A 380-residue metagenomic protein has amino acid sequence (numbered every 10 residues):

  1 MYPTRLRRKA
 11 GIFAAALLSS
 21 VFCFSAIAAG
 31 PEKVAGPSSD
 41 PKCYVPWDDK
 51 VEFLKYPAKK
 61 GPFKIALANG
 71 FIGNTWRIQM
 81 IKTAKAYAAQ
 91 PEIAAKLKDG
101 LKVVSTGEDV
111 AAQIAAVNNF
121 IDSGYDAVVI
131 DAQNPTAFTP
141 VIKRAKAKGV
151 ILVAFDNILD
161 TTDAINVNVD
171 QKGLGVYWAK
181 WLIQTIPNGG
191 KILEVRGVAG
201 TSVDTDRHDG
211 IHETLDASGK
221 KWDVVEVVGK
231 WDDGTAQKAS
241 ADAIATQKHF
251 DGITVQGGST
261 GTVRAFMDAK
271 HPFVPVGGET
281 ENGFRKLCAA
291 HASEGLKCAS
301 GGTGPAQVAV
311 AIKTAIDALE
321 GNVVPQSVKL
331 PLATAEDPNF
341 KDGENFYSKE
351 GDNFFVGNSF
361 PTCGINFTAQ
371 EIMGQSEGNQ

Functional and structural regions predicted by a protein language model:
Y2-R8, A28-Q380: A residue-level marker of the well-folded mature domains of exported/periplasmic proteins
A14-C23: Bacterial N-terminal signal peptides
